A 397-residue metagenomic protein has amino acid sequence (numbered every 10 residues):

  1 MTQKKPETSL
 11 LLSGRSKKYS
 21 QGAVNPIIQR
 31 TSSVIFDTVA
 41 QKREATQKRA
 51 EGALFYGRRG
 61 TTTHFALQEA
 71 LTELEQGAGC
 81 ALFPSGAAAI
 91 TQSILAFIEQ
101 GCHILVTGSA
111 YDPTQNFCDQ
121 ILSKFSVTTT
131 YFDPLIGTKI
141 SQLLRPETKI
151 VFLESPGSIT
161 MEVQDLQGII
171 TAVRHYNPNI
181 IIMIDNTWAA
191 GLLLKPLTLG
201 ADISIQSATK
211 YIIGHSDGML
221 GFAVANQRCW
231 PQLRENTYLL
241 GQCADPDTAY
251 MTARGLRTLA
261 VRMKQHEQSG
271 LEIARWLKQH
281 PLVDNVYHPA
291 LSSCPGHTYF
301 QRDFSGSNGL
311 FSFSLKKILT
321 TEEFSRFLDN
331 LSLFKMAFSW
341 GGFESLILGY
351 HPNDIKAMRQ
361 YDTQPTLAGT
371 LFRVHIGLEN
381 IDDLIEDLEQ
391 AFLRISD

Functional and structural regions predicted by a protein language model:
M1-Q29: Short conserved active-site loop signatures built around small residues
L10-Y19, C80-H280, Y287: Conserved PLP-enzyme active-site core in the AAT-like
Q29-S33, A40: C-terminal substrate-binding/catalytic lobe of Rossmann-fold NAD(P)-dependent oxidoreductases
D37, K42, E51-G52, R59-G60 (+3 more regions): Active-site C-terminal subdomain of aminotransferase-like
T38-A88, P113-Q120: Conserved N-terminal alpha-helix of the aminotransferase class I/II PLP-enzyme fold
L95-A96, H297-F304, Q360-T366: Short, flexible, solvent-exposed loop/turn segments with mixed acidic/basic and small polar residues
D119-Q120, T128-T130, K149, Y176 (+2 more regions): PLP-dependent enzyme catalytic core of the Aspartate aminotransferase-like
E154, F327, V374: Residue-level signature of catalytic and energy-coupling elements of molecular machines, predominantly ATP/GTP-dependent
